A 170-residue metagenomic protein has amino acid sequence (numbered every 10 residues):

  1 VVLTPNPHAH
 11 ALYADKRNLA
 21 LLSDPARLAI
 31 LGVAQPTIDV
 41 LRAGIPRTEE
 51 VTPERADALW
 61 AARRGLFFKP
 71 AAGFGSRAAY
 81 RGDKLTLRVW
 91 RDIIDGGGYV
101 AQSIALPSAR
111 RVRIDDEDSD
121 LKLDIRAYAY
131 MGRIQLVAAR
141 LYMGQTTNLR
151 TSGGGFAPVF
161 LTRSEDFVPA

Functional and structural regions predicted by a protein language model:
V1-A170: Domain-scale recognition of functional cores that engage charged ligands
